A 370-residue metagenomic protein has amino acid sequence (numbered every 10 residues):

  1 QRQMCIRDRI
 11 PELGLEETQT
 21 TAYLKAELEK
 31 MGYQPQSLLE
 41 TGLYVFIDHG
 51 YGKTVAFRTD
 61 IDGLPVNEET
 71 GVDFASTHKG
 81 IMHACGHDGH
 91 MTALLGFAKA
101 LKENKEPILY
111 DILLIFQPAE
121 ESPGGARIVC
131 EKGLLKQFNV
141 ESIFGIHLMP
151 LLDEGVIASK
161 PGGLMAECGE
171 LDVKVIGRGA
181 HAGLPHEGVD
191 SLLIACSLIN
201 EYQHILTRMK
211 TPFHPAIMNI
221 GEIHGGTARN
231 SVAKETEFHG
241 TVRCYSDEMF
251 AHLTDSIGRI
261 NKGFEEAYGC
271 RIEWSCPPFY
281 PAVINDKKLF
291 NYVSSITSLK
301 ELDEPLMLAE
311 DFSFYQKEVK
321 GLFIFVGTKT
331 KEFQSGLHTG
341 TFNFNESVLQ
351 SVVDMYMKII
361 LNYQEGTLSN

Functional and structural regions predicted by a protein language model:
R2-I6: Short, small-residue-biased leader/transition segments that mark boundaries at the very start of proteins
R7, V45, F57, H87 (+8 more regions): Divalent metal-coordination and catalytic microenvironments
E12-K53: A non-catalytic alpha/beta surface segment that caps or lines the substrate-entry region of metallo-dependent hydrolase
L13-G14, G63-P65, M82-K99: Di-metal (Zn2+ and/or Mg2+/Mn2+) metal-binding site signature of metallo-dependent hydrolases with the MBL/beta-CASP
L64-V66, V72-M82, G89, N104-I223 (+2 more regions): Histidine/acidic-residue-rich, glycine-tolerant segments that coordinate divalent metal ions
S76-C85, T339-E346: Short pre-catalytic strand/loop immediately N-terminal to key active-site residues, enriched for Gly-Thr
C196-N370: Metal-dependent amide/peptide-bond hydrolase catalytic core, centered on the "pita-bread" metallohydrolase fold
